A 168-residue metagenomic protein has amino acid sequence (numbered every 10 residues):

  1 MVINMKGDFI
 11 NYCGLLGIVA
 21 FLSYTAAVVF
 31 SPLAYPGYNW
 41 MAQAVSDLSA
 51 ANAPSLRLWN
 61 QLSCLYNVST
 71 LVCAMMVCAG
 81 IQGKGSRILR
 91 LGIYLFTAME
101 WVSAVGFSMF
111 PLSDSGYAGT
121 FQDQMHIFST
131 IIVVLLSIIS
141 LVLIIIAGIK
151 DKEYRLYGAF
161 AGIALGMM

Functional and structural regions predicted by a protein language model:
M1-Y12: Short, Lys/Arg-rich, polar N-terminal cytosolic tail immediately upstream of the first transmembrane signal-anchor
I10-G17, G85-A98, Y154-I163: Interfacial segments of alpha-helical transmembrane regions
F21-N39: Alpha-helical transmembrane segments of multi-pass membrane proteins
N39-P54, D114-D123: Membrane-interface interhelical loops and short amphipathic "cap" helices that link adjacent transmembrane segments
L48-V68: Interfacial helix-start motif at the membrane-water boundary
L65-G92, I139-I149: Internal transmembrane alpha-helix with an interfacial aromatic "cap," most often the third helix
M99-G106, A164-M168: Aromatic-anchored segments of alpha-helical transmembrane domains
S103-I146: Membrane-proximal helix-loop-helix units in multi-pass membrane proteins
